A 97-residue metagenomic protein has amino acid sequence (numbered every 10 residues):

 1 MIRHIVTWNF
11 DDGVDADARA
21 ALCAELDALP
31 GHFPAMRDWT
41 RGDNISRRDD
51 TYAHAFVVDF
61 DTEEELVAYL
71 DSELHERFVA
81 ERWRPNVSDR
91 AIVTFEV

Functional and structural regions predicted by a protein language model:
M1-A53, D61-A68, T94-V97: Short S/T/G/P-rich N-terminal loop/turn motif that feeds into the first structured element of a domain
F60-V97: C-terminal structural segments of small proteins and small subunits
